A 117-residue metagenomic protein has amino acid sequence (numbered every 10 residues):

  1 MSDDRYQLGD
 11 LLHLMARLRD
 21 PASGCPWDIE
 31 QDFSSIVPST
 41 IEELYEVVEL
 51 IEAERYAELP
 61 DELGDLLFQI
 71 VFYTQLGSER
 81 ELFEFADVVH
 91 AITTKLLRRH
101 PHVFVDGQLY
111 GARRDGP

Functional and structural regions predicted by a protein language model:
M1-L63, F68-P117: Flexible "arm" and connector segments at domain edges
